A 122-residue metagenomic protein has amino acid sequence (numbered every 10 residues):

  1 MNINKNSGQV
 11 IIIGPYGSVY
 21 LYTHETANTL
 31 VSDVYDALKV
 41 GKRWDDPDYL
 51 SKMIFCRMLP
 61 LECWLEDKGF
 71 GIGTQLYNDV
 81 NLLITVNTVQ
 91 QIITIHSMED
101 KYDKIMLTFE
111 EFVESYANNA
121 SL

Functional and structural regions predicted by a protein language model:
N2, I12, A27-N28, K42-D45: Catalytic phosphate/metal-binding cores of nucleic-acid and nucleotide-processing enzymes, i.e., regions that mediate
I3-K5, Y77: Short solvent-exposed loop/turn micro-motifs enriched in small/polar/acidic residues
S7-I13: Short beta-strand scaffold segments in enzyme catalytic cores
G8, S18-Y22: Short beta-strand segments
G17-S18, I92: Residue-level signal for well-ordered, solvent-exposed loop/turn and beta-edge residues enriched in charged/polar side
L21-S32: Short, solvent-exposed aromatic-acidic interface loops
A37-L122: Low-complexity intrinsically disordered segments
